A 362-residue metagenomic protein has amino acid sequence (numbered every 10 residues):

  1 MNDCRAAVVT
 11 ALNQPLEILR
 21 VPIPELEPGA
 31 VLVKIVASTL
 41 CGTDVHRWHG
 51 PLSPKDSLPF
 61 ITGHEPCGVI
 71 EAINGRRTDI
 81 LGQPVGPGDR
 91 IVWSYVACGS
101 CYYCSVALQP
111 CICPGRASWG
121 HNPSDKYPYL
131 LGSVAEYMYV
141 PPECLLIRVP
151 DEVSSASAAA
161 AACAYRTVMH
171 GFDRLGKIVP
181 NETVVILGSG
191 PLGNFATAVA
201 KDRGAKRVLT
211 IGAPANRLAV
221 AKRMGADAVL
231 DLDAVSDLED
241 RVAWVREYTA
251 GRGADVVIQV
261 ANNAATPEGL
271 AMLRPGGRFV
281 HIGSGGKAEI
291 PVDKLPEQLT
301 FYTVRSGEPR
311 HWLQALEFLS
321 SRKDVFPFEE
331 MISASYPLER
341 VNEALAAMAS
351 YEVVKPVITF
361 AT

Functional and structural regions predicted by a protein language model:
M1-N2, V256, V260, P267 (+2 more regions): C-terminal hydrophobic helical "lid"/dimerization subdomain of Rossmann-like NAD(P)H-dependent oxidoreductases
P24-S38, L52-S105, P150-E152: Glycine-rich beta-strand-centered segment in the early N-terminal region that forms part of a ligand/cofactor-binding
C98-L187, F326: NAD(P)H dinucleotide-binding glycine-rich loop of Rossmann-like/cofactor-binding domains, especially the beta1-alpha1
T167, L192, N216: Hydrophobic/small residue at the entry helix of a nucleotide-binding pocket
D173-V179, D202, Y248-G251, A271: Glycine-rich helix-loop-beta junction characteristic of Rossmann-like nucleotide cofactor-binding loops
I186-S189, K201-T266: Adenosine-nucleotide cofactor-binding segment
L238-A243, G285-S333, N342-E343, E352-V353: C-terminal substrate-binding/catalytic core of Rossmann-like NAD(P)-dependent dehydrogenases/reductases
G277-R278: Glycine-centered, small-residue-biased loops immediately flanking beta-strands in adenine/cofactor-binding cores
